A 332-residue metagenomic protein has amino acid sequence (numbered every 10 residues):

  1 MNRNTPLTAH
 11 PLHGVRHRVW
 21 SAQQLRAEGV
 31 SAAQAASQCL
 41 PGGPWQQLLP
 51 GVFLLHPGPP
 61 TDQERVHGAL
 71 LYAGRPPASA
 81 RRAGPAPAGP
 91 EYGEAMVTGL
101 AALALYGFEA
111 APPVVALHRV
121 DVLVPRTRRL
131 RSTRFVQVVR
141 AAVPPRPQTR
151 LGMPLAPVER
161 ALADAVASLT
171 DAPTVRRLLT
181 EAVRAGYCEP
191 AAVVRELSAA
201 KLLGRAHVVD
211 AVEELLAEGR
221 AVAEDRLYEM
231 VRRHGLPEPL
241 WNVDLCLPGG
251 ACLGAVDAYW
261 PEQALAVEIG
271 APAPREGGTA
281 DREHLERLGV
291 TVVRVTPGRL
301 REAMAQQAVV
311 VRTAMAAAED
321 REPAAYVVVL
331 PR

Functional and structural regions predicted by a protein language model:
M1-G204, L240, A316-R332: Short gly/ser-rich loop at a beta-strand->alpha-helix junction or flexible surface loop bordering the NTP-binding
N2-N4, V30, V183-R332: Surface segments flanking catalytic/ligand-binding clefts of nucleic-acid enzymes
